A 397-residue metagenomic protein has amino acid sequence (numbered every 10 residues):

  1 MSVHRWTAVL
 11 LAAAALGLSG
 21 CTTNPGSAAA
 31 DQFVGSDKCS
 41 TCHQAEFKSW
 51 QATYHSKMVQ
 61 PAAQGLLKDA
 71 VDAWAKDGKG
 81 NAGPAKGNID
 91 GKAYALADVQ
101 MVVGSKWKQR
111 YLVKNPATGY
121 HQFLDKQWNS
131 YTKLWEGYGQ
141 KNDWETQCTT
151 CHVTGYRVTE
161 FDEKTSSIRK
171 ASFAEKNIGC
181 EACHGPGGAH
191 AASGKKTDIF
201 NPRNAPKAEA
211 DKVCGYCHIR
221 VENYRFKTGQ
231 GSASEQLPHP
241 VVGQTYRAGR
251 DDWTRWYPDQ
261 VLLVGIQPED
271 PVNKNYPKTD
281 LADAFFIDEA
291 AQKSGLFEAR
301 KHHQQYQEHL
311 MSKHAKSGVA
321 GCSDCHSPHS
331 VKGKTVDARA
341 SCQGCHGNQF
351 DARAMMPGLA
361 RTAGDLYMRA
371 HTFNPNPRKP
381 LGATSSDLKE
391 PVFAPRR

Functional and structural regions predicted by a protein language model:
M1-L10: Bacterial N-terminal signal peptides that target proteins for export
L10-L16: Hydrophobic helical h-region of N-terminal Sec-dependent signal peptides in bacterial secretory/periplasmic proteins
L18-G20: C-terminal motif of bacterial Sec signal peptides marking the signal peptidase cleavage site
N24-G26, A45-P116, Y120-D125, T159-A182 (+2 more regions): Primarily the internal scaffold of c-type cytochrome electron-transfer domains, especially repeated/multiheme c-type
A28-T41: Local sequence-structure signature of Cys/Sec-based thiol-disulfide redox active-site neighborhoods
G35, G137-Y138, S167-K170: Second-shell loop/turn segments in exported
Q122-Q147: A short, surface-exposed interaction/processing loop segment used at functional sites
